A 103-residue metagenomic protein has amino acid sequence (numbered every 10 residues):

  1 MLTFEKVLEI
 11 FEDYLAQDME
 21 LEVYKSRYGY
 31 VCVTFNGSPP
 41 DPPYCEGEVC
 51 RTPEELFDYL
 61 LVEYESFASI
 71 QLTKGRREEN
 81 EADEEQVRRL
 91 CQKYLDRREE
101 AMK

Functional and structural regions predicted by a protein language model:
M1-E20, Y64-R77, L95-M102: Negatively charged, low-complexity tracts enriched in Asp/Glu with abundant Ser/Thr
L2, P40-E55: A short, exposed loop/beta-hairpin motif centered on an aromatic-Gly-Thr core
D13-Y14, E22-Y24, E48-C50: Short, exposed beta-strand/loop patches in secreted or surface proteins that constitute
M19-Y44, V62-E63: Short aromatic-glycine-(Arg/Gly/Cys) micro-motifs in beta-strand/loop hairpins
P53, F57-S69, D83: C-terminal basic regulatory modules in eukaryotic proteins
A82-K103: Intrinsically disordered, low-complexity regions
